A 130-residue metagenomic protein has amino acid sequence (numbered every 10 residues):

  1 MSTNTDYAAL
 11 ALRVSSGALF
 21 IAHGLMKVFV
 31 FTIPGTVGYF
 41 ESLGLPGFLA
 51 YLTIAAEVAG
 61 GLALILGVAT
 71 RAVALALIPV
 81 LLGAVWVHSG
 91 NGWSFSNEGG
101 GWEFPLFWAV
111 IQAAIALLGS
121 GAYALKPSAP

Functional and structural regions predicted by a protein language model:
M1-F29, G47-A55, A59-P130: Extended, low-polarity transmembrane helix blocks
F29-G44: Membrane-interface interhelical connector segments
